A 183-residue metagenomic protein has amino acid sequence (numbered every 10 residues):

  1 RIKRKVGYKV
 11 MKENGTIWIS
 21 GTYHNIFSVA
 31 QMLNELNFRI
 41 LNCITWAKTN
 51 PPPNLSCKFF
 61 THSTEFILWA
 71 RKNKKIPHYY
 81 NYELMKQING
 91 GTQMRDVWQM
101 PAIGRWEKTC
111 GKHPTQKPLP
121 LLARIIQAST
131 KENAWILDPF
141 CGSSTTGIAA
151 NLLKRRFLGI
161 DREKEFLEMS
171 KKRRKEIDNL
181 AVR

Functional and structural regions predicted by a protein language model:
R1-M169, N179: Core catalytic lobe of class I
K171-R183: S-adenosyl-L-methionine
